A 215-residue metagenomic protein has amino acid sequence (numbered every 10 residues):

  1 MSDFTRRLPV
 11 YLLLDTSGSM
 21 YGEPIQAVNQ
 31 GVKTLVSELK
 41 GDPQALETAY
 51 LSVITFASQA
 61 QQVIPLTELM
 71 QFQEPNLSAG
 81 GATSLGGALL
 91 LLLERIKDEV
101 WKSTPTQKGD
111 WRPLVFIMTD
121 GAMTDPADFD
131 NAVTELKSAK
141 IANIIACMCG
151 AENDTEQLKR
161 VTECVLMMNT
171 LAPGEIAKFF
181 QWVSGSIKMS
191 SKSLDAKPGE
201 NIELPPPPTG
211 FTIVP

Functional and structural regions predicted by a protein language model:
M1-F4, K40-A45, K97-G109: Surface-exposed acidic, glycine-flexible loop patches that form ligand/cofactor-binding and adhesion interfaces
D3-I64, L114-M118: Von Willebrand factor
R7-L8, R112, K140-N143, T162-C164: Short glycine-/polar-rich loops that comprise or flank the Walker A/P-loop and associated switch/sensor motifs
Y21-G22, A60-V63, T124-A127, N153-K159 (+1 more regions): Switch/connector loops and helix/strand junctions flanking conserved nucleotide-binding motifs in nucleotide-processing
V63-Q71, K159-T162: Short, flexible, mixed-charge acidic loops at enzyme active sites
Q71-W111, N143-Q157, L171-W182: Von Willebrand factor
S103, G121-V161: VWA/integrin I-like adhesion module and closely mimicked acidic/polar interface patches used
A151-N201: Von Willebrand factor A/integrin I-like adhesion domains
